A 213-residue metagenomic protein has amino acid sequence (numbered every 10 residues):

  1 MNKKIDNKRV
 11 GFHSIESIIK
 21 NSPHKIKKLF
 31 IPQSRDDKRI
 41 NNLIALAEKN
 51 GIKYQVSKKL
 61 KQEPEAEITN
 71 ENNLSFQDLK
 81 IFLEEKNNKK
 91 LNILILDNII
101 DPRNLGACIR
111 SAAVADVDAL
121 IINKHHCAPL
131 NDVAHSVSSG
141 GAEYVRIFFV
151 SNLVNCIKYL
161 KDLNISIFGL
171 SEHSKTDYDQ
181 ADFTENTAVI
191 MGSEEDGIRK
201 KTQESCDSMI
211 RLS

Functional and structural regions predicted by a protein language model:
M1-K86: N-terminal positively charged helical leader segments and presequences
S14, R39, N152-C156, D177-D179 (+1 more regions): Short acidic active-site motifs
S17, H24, I31, I52 (+1 more regions): RNA substrate-binding interface of SAM-dependent RNA methyltransferases
R35, L60, N70-N72, I100 (+2 more regions): Short glycine-rich anion-binding loops that position phosphate/pyrophosphate groups of nucleotides and phosphorylated
R39-I40, C127-V133, D196-S205: Short, glycine/polar-rich helix-capping loops at beta-to-alpha or helix-loop-helix junctions that flank or form
K53-S57, F148, I210: General small-molecule cofactor/ligand-binding pocket signal
K61-E71, S138-A142, T184-G192: Short basic, glycine-rich beta-strand/loop surfaces that mediate nucleic-acid
F168-S213: Active-site/ligand-binding-proximal alpha/beta "capping" segment
